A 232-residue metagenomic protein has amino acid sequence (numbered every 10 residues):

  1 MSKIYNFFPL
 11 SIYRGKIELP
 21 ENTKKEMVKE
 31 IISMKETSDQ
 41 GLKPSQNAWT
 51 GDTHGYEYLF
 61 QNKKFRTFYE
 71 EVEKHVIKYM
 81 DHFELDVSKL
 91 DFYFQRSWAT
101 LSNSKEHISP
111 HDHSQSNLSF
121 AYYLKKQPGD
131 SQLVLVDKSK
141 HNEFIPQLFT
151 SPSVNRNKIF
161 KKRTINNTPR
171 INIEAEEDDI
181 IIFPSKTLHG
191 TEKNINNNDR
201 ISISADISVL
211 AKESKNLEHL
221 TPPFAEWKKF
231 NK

Functional and structural regions predicted by a protein language model:
M1-D86, T221, F230-N231: Non-heme Fe(II)/2-oxoglutarate
K3, S109-P110, E192-N196: Short proline/glycine-enriched turn/loop segments at secondary-structure junctions
I4-Y5, K89, N172-I173: Short secondary-structure boundary/capping segments
L10, F94, N198-S202: Short edge beta-strand segments in beta-sheet-rich domains
E26-M34, T67-N142: Non-heme Fe(II) oxygenase catalytic core, chiefly the N-lobe of the double-stranded beta-helix
Q61, F65-F68, H113, I171-E174 (+1 more regions): Aromatic-acidic/polar surface patches that form glycan- and anion
S102-I180, E213-H219: Catalytic core of non-heme Fe(II) oxygenases with the double-stranded beta-helix
F160-K232: Catalytic core of Fe(II)/2-oxoglutarate
